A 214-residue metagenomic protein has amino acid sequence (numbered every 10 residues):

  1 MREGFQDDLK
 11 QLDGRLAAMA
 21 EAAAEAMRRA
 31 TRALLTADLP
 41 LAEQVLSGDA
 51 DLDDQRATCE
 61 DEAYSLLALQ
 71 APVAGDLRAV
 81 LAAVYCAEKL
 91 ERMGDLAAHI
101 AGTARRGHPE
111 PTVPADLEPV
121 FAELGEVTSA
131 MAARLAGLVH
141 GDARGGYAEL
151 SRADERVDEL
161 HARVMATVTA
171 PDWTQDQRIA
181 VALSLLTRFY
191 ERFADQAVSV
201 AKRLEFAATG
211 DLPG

Functional and structural regions predicted by a protein language model:
M1-G214: Cytosolic, long alpha-helical scaffolding segments
